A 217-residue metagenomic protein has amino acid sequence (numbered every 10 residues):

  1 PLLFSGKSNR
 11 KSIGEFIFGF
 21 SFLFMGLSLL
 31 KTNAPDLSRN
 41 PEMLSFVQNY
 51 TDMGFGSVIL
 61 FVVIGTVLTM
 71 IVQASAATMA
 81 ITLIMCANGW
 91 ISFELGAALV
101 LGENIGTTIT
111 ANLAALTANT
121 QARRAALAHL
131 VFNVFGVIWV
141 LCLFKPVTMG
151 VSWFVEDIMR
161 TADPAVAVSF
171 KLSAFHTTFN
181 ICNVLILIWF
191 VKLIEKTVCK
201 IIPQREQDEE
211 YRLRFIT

Functional and structural regions predicted by a protein language model:
P1-L2, K31, T69-G106, A115-T117 (+1 more regions): Membrane-interfacial helix-loop connectors
L2-S12, A115-Q121: Membrane-water interface regions at transmembrane-helix termini and the short interhelical loops of multi-pass membrane
F16-V67, M85: Helix-loop-helix hairpins and the membrane-proximal interhelical loops of multi-pass alpha-helical transport proteins
F18-S21, M25, T66-V72, I84-N88 (+4 more regions): Transmembrane helix-bundle signature of multi-pass membrane transporters/permeases
S38-M53, S57, T148-S169: Membrane-interfacial helical/loop segments at transmembrane boundaries in membrane proteins
M43-F46, I59-I64, I91-V100, Q121-L127 (+2 more regions): The feature identifies polytopic integral membrane transport proteins across all domains of life
N104, T108-I109, L130-C142, S173-L193 (+1 more regions): Hydrophobic transmembrane alpha-helical segments of multi-pass transport and channel proteins
I181, I188-T217: Non-transmembrane accessory domains of multi-pass membrane transporters/channels
